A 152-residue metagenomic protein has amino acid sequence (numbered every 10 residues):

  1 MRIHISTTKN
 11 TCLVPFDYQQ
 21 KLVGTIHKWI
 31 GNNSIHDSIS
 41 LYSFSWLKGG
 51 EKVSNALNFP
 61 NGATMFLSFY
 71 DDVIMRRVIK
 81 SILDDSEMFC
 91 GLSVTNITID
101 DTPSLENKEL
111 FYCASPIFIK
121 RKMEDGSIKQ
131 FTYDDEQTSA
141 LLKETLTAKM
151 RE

Functional and structural regions predicted by a protein language model:
M1-E152: RNA-interacting cores
